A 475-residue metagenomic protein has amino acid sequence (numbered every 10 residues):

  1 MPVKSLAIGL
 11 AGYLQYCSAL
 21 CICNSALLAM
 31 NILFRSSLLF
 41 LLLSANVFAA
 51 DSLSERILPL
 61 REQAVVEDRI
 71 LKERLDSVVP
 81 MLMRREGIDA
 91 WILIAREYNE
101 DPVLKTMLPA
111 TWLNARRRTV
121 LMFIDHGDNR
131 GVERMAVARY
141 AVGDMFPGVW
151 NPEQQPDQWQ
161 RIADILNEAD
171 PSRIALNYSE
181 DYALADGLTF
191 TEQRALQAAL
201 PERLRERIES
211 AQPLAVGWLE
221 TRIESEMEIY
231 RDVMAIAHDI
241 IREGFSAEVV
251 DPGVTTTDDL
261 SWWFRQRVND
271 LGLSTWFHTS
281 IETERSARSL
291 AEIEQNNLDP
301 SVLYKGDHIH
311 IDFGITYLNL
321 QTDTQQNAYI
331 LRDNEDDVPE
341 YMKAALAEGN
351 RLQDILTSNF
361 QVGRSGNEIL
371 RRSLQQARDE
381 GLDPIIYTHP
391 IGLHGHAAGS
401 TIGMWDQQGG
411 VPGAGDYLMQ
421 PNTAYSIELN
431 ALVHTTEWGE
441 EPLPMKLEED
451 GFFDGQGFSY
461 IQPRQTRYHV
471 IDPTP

Functional and structural regions predicted by a protein language model:
V3, C23-N24: Intrinsic disorder/low-complexity segments enriched in small, polar and charged residues
S5, Y16: Cationic, low-complexity basic patches in intrinsically disordered or flexible, solvent-exposed regions
G9-G12, C23: Residue-identity detector for glycine
L14, L27: Short polybasic linear motifs
C17, C21-C23: Cysteine-centered motifs
N31-L39: Sec-dependent signal peptide recognition, specifically the positively charged N-region followed immediately by
S44-N46: N-terminal signal peptide c-region/cleavage motif recognized by signal peptidases
A50-P475: Active-site neighborhoods and metal-handling regions in enzymes and metal-associated proteins
